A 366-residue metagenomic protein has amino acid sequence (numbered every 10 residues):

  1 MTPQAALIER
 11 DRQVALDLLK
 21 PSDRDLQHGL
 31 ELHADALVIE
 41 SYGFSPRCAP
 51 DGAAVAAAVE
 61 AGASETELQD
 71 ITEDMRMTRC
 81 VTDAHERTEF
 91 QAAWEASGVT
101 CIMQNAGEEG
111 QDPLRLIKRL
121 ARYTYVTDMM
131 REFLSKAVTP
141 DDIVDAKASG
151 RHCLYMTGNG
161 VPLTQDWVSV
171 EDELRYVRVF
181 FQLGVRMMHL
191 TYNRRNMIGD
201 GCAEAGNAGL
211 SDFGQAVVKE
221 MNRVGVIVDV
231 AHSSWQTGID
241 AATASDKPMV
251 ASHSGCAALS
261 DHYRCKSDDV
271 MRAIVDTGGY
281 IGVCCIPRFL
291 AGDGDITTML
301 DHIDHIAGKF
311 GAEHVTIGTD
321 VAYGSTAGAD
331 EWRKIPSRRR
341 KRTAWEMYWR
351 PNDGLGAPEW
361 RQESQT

Functional and structural regions predicted by a protein language model:
M1-H189, N196-A205, D261-G278, G282-T366: N-terminal hydrophobic targeting/anchoring segments and the immediately downstream early-domain regions of hydrolases
G199-A273, T277-G292: Active-site core of metal-dependent hydrolases
